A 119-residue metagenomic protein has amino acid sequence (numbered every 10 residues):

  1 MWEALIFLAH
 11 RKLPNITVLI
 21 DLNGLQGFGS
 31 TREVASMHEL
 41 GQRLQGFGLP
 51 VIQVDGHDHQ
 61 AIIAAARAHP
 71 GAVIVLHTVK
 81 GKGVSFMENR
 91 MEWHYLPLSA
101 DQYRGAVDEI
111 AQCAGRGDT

Functional and structural regions predicted by a protein language model:
M1-T119: Glycine-rich ThDP/TPP pyrophosphate-binding loop and its adjacent helix/strand module within ThDP-dependent enzymes
